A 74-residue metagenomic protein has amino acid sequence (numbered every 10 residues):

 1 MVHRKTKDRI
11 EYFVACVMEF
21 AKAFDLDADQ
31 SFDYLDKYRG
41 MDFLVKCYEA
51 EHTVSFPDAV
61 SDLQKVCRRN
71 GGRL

Functional and structural regions predicted by a protein language model:
M1-A28: N-terminal acidic leader/helix
R4-R9, R39, R68-R69, R73: Arginine residue identity/basic-tract feature
Y12-C16, L44, L63-V66: N-terminal, charged low-complexity regulatory/assembly segments
A21-A23, D27-H52: Amphipathic, hydrophobic secondary-structure cores in small proteins
E49-L74: Long, compositionally biased
